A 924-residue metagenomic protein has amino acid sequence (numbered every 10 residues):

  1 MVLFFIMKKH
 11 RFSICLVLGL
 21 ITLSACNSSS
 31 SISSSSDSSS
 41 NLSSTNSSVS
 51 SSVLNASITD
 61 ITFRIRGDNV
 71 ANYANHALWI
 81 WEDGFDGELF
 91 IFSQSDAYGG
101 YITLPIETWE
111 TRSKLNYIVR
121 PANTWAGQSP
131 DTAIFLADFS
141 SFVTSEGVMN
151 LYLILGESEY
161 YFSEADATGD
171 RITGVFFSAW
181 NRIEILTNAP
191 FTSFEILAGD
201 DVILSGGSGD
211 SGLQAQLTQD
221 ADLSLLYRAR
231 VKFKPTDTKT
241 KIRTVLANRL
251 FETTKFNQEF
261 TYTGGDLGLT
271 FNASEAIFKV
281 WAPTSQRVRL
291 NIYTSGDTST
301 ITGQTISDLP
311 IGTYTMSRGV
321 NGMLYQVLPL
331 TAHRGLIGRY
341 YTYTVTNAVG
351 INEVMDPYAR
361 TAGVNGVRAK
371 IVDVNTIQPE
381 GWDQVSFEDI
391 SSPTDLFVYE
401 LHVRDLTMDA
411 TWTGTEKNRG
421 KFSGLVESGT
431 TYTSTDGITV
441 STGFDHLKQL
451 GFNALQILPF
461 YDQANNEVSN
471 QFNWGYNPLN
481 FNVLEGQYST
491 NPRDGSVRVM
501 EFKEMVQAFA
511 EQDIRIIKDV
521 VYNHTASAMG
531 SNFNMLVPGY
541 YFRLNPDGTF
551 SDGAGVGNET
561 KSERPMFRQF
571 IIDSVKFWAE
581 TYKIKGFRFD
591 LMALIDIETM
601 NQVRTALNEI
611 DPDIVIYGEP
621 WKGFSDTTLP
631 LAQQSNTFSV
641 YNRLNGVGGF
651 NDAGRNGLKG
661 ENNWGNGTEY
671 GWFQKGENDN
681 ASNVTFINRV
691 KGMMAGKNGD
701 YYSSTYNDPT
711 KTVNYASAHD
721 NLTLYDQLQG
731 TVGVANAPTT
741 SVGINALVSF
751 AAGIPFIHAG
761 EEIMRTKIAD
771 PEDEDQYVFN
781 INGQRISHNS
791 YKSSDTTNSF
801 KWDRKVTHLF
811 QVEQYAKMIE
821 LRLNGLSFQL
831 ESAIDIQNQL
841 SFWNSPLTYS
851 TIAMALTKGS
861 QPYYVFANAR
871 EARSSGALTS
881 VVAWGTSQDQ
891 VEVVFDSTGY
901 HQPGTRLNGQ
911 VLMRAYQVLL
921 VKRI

Functional and structural regions predicted by a protein language model:
T22-A25: C-terminal motif of bacterial Sec signal peptides marking the signal peptidase cleavage site
N27-S29: Bacterial signal peptide processing site
S31, L42-V70, D96-Y98, L104-A179 (+5 more regions): The feature marks proteins involved in alpha-glucan
V70-A74, L186-S193, A282-R287, R870-A872 (+1 more regions): Short proline/glycine-enriched turn/loop motifs at strand-loop junctions of beta-rich domains
A97, S299, S307, S317 (+7 more regions): Active-site-proximal helices and loops of the catalytic beta/alpha 8
I337, G904-I924: C-terminal beta-strand-rich structural cap/linker in extracellular carbohydrate-active enzymes
H402-Y582, M600-D611, V615, E661: Substrate-binding/active-site clefts of carbohydrate-active enzymes
N707-Q888: Loop/helix patches that line or flank the sugar-binding groove of alpha-linked glycan CAZymes
